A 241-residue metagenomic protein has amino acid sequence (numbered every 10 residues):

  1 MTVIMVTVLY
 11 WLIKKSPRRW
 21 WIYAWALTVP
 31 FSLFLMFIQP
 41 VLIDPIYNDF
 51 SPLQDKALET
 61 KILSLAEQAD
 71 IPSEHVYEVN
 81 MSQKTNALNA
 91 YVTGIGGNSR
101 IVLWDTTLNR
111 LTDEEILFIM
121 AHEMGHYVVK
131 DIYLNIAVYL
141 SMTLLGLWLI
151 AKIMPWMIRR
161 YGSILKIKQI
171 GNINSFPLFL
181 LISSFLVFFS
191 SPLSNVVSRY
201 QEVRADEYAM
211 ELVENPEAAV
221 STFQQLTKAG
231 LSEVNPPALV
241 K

Functional and structural regions predicted by a protein language model:
M1-I170, L180, S184-K241: Polar-ligand-bearing catalytic/cofactor-coordination segments of membrane-embedded or membrane-tethered inner-membrane
